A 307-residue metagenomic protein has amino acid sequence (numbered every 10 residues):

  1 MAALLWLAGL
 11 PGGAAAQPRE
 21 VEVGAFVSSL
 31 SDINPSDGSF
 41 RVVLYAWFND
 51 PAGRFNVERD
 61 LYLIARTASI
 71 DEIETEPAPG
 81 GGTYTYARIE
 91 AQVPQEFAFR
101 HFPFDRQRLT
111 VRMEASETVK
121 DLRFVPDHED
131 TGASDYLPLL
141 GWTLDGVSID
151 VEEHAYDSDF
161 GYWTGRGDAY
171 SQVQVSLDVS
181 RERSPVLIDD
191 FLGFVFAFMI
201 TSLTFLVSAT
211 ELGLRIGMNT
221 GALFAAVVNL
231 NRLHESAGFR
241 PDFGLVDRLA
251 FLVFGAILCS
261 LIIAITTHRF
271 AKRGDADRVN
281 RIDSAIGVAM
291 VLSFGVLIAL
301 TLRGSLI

Functional and structural regions predicted by a protein language model:
M1-G9: Bacterial N-terminal signal peptides
G12-A16: Sec/Tat signal peptide C-region and signal peptidase I cleavage site
Q17-D178: Soluble non-transmembrane domains of integral membrane proteins
Q174-M290, A299: Channel- or pocket-lining gating/hinge segments that regulate access to a cavity or pore
A299-I307: Juxtamembrane boundary at the C-terminal end of a transmembrane helix
